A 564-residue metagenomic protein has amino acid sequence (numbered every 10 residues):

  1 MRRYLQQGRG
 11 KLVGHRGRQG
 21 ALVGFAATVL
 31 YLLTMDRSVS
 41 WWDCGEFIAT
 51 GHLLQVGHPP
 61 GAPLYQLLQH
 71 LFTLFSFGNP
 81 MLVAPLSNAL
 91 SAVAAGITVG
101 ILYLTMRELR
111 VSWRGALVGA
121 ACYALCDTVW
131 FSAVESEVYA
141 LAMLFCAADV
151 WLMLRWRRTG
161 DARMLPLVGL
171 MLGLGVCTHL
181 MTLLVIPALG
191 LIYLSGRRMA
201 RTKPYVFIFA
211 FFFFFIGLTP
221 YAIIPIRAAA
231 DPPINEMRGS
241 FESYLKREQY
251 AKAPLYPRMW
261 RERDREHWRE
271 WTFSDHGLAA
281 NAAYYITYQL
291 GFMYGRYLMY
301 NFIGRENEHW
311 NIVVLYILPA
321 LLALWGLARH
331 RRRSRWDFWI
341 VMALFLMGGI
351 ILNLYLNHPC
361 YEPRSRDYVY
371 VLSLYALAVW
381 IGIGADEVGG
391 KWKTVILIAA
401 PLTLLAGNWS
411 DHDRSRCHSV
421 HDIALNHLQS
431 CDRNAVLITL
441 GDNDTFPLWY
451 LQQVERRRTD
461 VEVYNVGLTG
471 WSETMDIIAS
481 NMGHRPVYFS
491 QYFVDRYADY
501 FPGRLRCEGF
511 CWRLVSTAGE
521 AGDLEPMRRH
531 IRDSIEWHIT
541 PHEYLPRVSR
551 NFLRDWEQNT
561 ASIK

Functional and structural regions predicted by a protein language model:
G8-L22: N-terminal membrane topogenic signal
G17-G20, L102-L125, S334-A343, M347 (+1 more regions): Transmembrane-helix signature of polytopic, membrane-embedded enzymes that assemble or transfer cell-envelope glycans
M35-F47, G57-Q69, L290, S415-S419: Extracytoplasmic catalytic/substrate-binding loops of multi-pass membrane glycan-assembly enzymes
W41-T50, S76-L82, T128, L356-R366 (+1 more regions): Membrane-interface interhelical loops and short amphipathic "cap" helices that link adjacent transmembrane segments
T50-P80, A92-V93, M293-F302: Short hydrophobic/aromatic helix or loop-helix immediately within or flanking a transmembrane segment in polytopic
P63, L67, F77-G100, S132 (+3 more regions): Loop-to-helix entry region of an early transmembrane alpha helix in multi-pass inner-membrane enzymes
A89-R110, A148-L152, L321-G326: Transmembrane-helix motifs of polytopic, lipid-linked glycan transferases
A92, E135-S136, A140-M143, R155-R163 (+4 more regions): ER/secretory pathway lumenal C-terminal domains and tails of membrane proteins involved in glycoprotein biogenesis
